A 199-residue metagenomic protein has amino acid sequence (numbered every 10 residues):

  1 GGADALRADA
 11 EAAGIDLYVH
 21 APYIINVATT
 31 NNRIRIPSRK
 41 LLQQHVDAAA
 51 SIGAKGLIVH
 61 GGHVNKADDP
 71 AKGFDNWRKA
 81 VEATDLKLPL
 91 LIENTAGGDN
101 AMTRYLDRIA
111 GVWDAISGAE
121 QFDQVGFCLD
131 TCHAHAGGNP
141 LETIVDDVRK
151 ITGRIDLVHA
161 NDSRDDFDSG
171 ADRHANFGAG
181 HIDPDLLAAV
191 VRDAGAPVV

Functional and structural regions predicted by a protein language model:
G1, P22-I24, G62-V64, E93-G97 (+2 more regions): Active-site beta-loop-alpha junctions enriched in small/polar residues
G1-L17, I24-I25, R33: Terminal, non-globular segments
A3, R7, V46, R78-V81 (+3 more regions): Short amphipathic alpha-helical segments and helix-helix/interface helices
E11, V27-F127, A136: Active-site acidic/histidine proton-transfer and metal-coordination neighborhood in alpha/beta enzyme cores
A13-I15, L88, D193-A196: A short helix->loop->beta-strand "cap" motif at the edges of active sites that frequently abuts
L17-A21, L57-V59, L90-I92, V125-D130 (+2 more regions): Hydrophobic faces of well-ordered beta-strands that scaffold small-molecule active sites in alpha/beta enzyme cores
I24-A28, F177-G178: Generic, ordered loop/turn and secondary-structure boundary motif
D68, M102-L106, A110, H133-P197: Gly/Pro-rich active-site loop or hairpin
